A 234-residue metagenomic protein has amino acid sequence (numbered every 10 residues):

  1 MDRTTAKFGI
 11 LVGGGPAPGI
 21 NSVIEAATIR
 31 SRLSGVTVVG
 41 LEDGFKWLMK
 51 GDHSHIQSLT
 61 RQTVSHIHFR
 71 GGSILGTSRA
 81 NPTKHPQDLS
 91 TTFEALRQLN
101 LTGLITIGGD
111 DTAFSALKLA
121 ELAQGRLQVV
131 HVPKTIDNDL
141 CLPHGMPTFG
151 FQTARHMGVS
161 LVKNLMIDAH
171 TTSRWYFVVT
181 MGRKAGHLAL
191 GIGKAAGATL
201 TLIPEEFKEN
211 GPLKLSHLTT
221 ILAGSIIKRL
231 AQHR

Functional and structural regions predicted by a protein language model:
M1, M49-L104, T112, I136 (+1 more regions): Glycine-rich oxoanion-binding loops at beta->alpha junctions
D2-D52: N-terminal phosphate-binding or glycine-rich loops at protein starts, especially the Walker A/P-loop of NTPases
K7-G15, S73-S78, T102-I107, W175-T180: Short glycine-rich or small-residue beta-strand-to-loop segments that form or flank ligand, phosphate, metal/Fe-S
G13-G15, V36, L41-K46, R79-A80 (+3 more regions): Short, ordered loop/turn segments at secondary-structure junctions
A17-A27, L48-M49, P86-S90, I107-L117 (+2 more regions): Short glycine/serine/threonine-rich phosphate/pyrophosphate-binding segments that cradle anionic phosphate groups
V38, A95, G103-G108, S115-K118 (+3 more regions): Accessory alpha-helical/coil subdomains and C-terminal extensions that flank or cap enzyme catalytic cores
V39-Q62, Q124, Q128: N-terminal glycine-rich phosphate/pyrophosphate-binding loops that anchor nucleotide-derived ligands and cofactors
